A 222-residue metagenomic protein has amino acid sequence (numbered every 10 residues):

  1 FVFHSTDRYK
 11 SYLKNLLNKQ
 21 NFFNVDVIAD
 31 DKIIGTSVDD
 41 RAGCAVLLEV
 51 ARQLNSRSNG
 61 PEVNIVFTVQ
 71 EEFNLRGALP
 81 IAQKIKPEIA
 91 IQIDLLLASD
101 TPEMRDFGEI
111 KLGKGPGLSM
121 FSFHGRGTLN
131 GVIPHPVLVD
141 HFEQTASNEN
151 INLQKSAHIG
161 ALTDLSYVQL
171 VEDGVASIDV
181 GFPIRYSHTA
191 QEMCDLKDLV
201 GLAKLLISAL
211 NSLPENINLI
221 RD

Functional and structural regions predicted by a protein language model:
F1, C44, A51, Q92 (+3 more regions): Functionally constrained cores in energy, signaling, and assembly domains
F1-V2, R8-L13, K19-I34, N150 (+1 more regions): Glycine/charged-rich beta-loop-alpha catalytic/anionic-binding loops adjacent to active sites
S5, K19-M120, A161-L165, I217-R221: Acidic/histidine-rich catalytic neighborhood of metal-dependent amide-processing enzymes
L13-K14, Q83-P87, E109-G113, G174-V175 (+1 more regions): Short, low-complexity, polar/charged sequence segments that are solvent-exposed and flexible
L48-N55, Q144, I207-N211: Short glycine/serine- and small hydrophobic-enriched flexible loop segments
K114-L196, V200-A203, N211-R221: Active-site-adjacent substrate-binding region of metalloamidase/peptidase-like peptide-processing proteins
